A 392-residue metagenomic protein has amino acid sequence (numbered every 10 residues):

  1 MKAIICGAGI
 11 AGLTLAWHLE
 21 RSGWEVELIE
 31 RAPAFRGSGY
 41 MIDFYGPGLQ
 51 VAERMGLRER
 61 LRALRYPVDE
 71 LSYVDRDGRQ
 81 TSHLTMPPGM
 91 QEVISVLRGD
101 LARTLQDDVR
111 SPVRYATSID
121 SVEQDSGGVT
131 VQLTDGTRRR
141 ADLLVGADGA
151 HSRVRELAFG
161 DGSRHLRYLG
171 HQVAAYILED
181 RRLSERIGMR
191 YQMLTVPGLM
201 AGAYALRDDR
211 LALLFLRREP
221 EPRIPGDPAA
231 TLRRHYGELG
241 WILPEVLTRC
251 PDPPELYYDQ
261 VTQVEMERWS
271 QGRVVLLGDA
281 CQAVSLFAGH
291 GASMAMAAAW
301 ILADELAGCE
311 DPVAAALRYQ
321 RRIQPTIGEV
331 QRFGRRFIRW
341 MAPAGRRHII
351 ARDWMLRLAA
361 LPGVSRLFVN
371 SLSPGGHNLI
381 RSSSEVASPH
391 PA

Functional and structural regions predicted by a protein language model:
M1, A288, D304-A392: C-terminal helical "tail/cap" subdomain of flavin- and related membrane-associated enzymes
K2, E25, R210: Residues at the starts of beta-strands that form the adenosine-phosphate
A3, H18-E20, Y45-F159, S163-I177 (+3 more regions): Conserved N-terminal helical subregion
C6-A32, V145-G146, A174, L232 (+1 more regions): Conserved mid-domain beta->alpha element of the FAD-binding
Q124-D125, Y204-D208: Short beta-strand micro-motifs enriched in acidic
V129, M200-A201, R210-L211: Hydrophobic residues embedded in beta-strands of well-ordered beta-sheets
H171-Y204: Flavin-dependent oxidoreductases
R186-I187, V196-L199, L206-R207, F215-A288 (+1 more regions): FAD/FMN-dependent oxidoreductases across multiple families
